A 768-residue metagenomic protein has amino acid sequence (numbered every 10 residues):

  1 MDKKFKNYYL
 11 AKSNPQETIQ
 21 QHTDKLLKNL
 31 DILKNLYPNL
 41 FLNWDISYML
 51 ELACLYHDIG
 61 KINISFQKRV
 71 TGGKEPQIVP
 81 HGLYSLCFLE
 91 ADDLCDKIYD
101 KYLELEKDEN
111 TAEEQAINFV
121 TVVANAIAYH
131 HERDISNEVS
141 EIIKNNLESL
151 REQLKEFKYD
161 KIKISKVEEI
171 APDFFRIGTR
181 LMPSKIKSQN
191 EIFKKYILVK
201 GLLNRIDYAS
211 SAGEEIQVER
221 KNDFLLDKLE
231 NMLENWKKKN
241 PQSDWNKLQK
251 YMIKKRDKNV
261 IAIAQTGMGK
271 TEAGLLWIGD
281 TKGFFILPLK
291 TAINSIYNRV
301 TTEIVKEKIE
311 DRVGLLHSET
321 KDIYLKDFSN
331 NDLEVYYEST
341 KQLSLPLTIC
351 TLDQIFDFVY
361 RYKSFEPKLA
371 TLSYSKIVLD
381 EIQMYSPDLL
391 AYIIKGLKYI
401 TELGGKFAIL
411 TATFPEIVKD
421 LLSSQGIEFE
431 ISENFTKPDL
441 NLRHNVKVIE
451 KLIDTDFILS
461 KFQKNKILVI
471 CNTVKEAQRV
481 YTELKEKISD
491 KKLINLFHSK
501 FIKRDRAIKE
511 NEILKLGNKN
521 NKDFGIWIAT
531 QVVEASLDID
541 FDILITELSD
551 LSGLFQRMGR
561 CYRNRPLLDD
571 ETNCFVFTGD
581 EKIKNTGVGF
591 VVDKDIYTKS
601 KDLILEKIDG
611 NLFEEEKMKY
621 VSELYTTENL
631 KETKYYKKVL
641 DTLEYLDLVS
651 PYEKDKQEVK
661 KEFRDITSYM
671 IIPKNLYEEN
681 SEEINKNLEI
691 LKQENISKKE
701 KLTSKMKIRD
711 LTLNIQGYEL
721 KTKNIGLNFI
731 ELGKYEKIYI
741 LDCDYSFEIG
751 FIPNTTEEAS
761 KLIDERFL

Functional and structural regions predicted by a protein language model:
D2-L226: Accessory nucleic-acid engagement/destabilization modules that flank
R256-W277: Walker A/P-loop
D280-V305, H317-T320, E416-V418: Conserved Walker A/P-loop ATP-binding site and its immediately adjacent core in helicase/helicase-like ATPase domains
K282-I293, F462-K485, N495-H498: Conserved strand-helix element at the start of the C-terminal RecA-like helicase core
E310-F358: Inter-Walker segment of RecA-like/P-loop motor cores
P367-K376, I382-F435: Post-DEXD/H (motif II) to motif III coupling segment of the RecA-like Helicase ATP-binding lobe
E416-F462: Interdomain hinge/linker at the junction between the two RecA-like core domains of SF2 helicases
K419, K475, R479-L516, F541 (+1 more regions): C-terminal helicase lobe and adjacent C-terminal extensions/tails of nucleic-acid helicase motors
